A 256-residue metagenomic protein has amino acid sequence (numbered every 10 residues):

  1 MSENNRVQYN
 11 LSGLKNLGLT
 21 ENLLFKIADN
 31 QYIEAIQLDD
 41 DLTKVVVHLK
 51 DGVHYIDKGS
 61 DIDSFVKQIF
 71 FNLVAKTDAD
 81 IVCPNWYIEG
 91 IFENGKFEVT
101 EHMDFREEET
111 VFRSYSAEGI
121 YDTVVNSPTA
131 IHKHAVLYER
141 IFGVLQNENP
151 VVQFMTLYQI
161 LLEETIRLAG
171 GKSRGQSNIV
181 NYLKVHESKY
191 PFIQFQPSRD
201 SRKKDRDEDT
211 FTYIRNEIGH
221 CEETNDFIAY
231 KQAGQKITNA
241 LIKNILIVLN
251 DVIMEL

Functional and structural regions predicted by a protein language model:
M1-M155: Charged, non-catalytic interaction/linker regions at domain boundaries that couple catalytic cores to substrate
L19, I120-L256: Amphipathic, oligomerization/interface secondary-structure segments
